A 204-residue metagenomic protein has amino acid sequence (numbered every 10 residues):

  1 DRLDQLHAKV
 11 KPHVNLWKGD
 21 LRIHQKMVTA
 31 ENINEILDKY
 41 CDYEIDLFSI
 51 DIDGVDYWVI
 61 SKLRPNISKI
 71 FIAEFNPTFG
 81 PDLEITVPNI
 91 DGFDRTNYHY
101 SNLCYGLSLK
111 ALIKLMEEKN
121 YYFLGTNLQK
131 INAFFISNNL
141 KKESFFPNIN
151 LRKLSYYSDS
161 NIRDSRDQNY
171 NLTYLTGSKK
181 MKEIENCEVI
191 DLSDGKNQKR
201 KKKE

Functional and structural regions predicted by a protein language model:
D1-K39, Y43-I50, P77-G80, D159 (+1 more regions): SAM cofactor-binding core of SAM-dependent methyltransferases, primarily the Rossmann-like beta-alpha-beta module
H13-W17, Y40, N66-S68, P88-D91 (+1 more regions): Short, hinge-like loop/turn segments at secondary-structure boundaries
I36-L37, D82-E204: Rossmann-like AdoMet/SAM-dependent catalytic core
D42, S68, N120-Y122: Short aromatic/hydrophobic-glycine micro-motifs
L47-S49, I70-I72, N132-I136: Conserved hydrophobic/aromatic beta-strand scaffold that supports enzyme active sites
S49-V59: Active-site glycine- and acidic-residue-rich loops that bind and position anionic ligands or nucleotide-like cofactors
W58-N97: A short alpha/beta connector and helix-capping loop motif
